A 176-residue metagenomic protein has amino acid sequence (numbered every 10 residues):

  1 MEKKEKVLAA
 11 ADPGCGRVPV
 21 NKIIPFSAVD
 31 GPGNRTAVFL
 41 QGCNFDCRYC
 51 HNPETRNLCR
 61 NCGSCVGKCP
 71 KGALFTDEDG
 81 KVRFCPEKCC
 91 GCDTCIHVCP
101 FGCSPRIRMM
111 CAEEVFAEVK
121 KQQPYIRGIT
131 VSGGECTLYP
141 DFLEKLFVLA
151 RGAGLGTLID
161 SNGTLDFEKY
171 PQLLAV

Functional and structural regions predicted by a protein language model:
M1-V82, F101, K121-Y125: N-terminal [4Fe-4S]-dependent radical SAM core
L58-L174: Conserved Radical SAM active-site core
